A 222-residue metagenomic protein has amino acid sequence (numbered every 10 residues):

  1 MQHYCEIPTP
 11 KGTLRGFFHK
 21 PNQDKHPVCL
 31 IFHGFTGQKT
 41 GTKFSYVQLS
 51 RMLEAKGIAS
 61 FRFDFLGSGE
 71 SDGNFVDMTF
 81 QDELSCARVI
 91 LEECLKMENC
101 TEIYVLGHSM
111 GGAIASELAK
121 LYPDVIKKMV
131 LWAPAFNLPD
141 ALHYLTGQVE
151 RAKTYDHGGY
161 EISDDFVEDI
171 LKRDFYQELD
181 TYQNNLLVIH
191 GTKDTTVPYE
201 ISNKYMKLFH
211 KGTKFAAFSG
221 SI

Functional and structural regions predicted by a protein language model:
M1-D24: N-terminal cap/lid segment of alpha/beta-hydrolase-fold proteins
Y4, L14, A113, K120-I222: The alpha/beta-hydrolase serine catalytic core
N22-D64: Short, surface-exposed "cap/lid" segments of acyl-processing enzymes
F35, A59, D64-N74, A135 (+1 more regions): Short beta-to-alpha linker loops that shape the active-site pocket of alpha/beta-hydrolase fold enzymes
L53, L118-A119: Aromatic pocket-lining residues of Rossmann-like dinucleotide-binding sites
S68-C100: Catalytic nucleophile-loop/oxyanion-hole region of alpha/beta-hydrolase and closely related hydrolase-like folds
V105-G107, W132: Short beta-strand immediately N-terminal to the catalytic nucleophile in serine-hydrolase-like folds
G107-G111, A115: Gly/Ala-rich beta-loop-alpha elbow adjacent to hydrolase catalytic centers
